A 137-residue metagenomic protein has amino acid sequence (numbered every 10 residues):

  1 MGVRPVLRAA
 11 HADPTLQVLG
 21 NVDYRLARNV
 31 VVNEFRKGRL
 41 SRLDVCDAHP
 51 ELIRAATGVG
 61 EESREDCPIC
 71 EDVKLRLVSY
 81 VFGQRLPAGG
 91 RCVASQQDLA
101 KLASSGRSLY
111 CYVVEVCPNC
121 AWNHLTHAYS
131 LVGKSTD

Functional and structural regions predicted by a protein language model:
G2-P50: N-terminal alpha-helical interaction blocks
A12-Q17, H127-D137: C-terminal/domain-terminus segments
R42-T57, S95-A103: Short Cys/His-rich Zn2+-coordinating modules
G60-C67, V113-V114: Residues immediately within or flanking Cys/His clusters that coordinate Zn2+ in small zinc-binding modules
C67-C70, C117-C120: Short cysteine-rich clusters marking metal-coordination/redox-active sites
V73-L77, N123-Y129: Short, non-ligating residues that shape and space the ligands of small metal-coordination modules and catalytic
V81-R91, V132-D137: Short cysteine/histidine-rich metal-coordination sites, predominantly Zn2+-binding motifs
Q96-Y110, N123-H127: Short metal-binding segments enriched for Cys and/or His
